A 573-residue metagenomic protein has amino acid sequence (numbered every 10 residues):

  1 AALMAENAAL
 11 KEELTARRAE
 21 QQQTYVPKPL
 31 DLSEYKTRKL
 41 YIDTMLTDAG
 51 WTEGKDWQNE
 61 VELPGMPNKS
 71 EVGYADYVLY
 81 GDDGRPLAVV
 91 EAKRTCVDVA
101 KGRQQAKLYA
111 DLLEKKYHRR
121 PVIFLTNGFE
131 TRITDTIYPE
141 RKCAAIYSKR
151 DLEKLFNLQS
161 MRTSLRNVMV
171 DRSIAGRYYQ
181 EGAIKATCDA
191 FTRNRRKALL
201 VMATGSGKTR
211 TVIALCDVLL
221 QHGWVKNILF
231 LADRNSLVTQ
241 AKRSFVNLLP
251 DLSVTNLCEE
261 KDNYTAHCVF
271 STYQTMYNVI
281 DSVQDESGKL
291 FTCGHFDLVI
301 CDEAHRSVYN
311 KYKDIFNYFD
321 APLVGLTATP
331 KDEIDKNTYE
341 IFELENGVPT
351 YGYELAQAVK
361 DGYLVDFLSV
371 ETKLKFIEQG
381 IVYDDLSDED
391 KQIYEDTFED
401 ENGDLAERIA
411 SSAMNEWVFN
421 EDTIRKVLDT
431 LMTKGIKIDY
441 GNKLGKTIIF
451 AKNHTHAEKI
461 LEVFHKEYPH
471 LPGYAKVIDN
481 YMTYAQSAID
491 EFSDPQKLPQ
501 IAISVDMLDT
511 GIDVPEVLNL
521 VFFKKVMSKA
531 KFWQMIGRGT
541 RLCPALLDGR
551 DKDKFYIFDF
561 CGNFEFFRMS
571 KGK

Functional and structural regions predicted by a protein language model:
A1-N227, A232, S236, Q240-D251 (+6 more regions): ATP-dependent helicase/translocase motor core
G54-D56, N227-L229, K242, L248-K261 (+1 more regions): Conserved RecA-like helicase motor-core motifs
E114, L298, Y474-G572: Conserved RecA-like P-loop NTPase helicase motor core
M169-S173, A186, D404-F419, K426-T430 (+1 more regions): Long, largely alpha-helical accessory region at the distal end of helicase-like NTP-driven motors
N235, N256-D262, Y273-T275, K452-H454 (+2 more regions): Conserved helicase motor
H267, F398-S504: Conserved C-terminal RecA-like helicase domain
S287-G325: SF2 helicase catalytic motif II
K336-L444: Interdomain helical connector at the RecA1-RecA2 junction of SF1/SF2 helicase-like NTPases
